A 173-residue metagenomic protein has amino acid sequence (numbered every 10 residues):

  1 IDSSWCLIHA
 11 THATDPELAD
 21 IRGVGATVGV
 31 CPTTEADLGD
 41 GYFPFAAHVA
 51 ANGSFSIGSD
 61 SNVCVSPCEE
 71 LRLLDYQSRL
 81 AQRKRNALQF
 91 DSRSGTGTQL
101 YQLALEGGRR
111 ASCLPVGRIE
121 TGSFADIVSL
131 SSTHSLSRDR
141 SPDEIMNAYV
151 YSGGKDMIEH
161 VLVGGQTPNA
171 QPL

Functional and structural regions predicted by a protein language model:
I1-C64: Active-site core of metal-dependent hydrolases
D2, G23-G25, A50-S54, L100 (+5 more regions): Active-site lining segments that contact anionic ligands and/or coordinate catalytic metals
A10-T11, R79, T133, Q166: Flexible loop residues that form catalytic and substrate-binding hotspots at small-molecule/glycan-binding clefts
T14-D15, G39-Y42, S94, V116 (+1 more regions): Structural motif corresponding to alpha-helix initiation and N-cap regions
A19-D20, Y42, E69-E70, S141-P142: Short amphipathic alpha-helical segments
D40, V63-S66, L100, S141 (+1 more regions): Short acidic-hydrophobic sequence patches enriched in Asp/Glu that either
A46-H134, V150: His/Asp/Glu-enriched, well-ordered alpha-helical/loop segment that forms or immediately abuts the divalent-metal
F124-P172: C-terminal cap of metal-dependent C-N hydrolases
